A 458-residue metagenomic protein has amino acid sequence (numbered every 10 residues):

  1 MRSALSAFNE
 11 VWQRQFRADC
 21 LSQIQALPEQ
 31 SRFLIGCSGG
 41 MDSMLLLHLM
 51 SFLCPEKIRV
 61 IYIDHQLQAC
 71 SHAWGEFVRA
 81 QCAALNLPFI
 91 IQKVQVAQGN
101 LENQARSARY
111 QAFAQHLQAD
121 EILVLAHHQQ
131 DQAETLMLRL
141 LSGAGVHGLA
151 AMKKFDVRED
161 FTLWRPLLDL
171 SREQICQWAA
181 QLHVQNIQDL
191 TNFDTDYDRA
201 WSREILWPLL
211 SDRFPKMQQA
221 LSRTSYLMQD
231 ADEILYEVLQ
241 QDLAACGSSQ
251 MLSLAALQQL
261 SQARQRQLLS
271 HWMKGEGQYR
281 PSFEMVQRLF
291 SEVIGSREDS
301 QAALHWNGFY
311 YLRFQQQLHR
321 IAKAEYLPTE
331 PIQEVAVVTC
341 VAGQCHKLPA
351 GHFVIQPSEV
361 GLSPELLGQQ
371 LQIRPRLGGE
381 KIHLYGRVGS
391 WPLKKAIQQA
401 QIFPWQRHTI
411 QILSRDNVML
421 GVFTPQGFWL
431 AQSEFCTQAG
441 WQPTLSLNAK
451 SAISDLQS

Functional and structural regions predicted by a protein language model:
R2, F8, W12-G39, R59 (+5 more regions): AMP-forming adenylation/ATP pyrophosphatase catalytic core
R2-P208: Core alpha/beta nucleotide-donor-binding catalytic domains of modification enzymes
P88, P166, P208, P215 (+2 more regions): Proline-centered helix-kink/hinge sites
L101, M217-A220, S300-A302: Residue-level recognition of alpha-helical structural elements
W178, S202-L210, R264-G275: PAPS/PAP-binding and catalytic site of the sulfotransferase fold
L182, L209-R213, A231, G275-E276: Change "in soluble alpha/beta enzymes" to "in soluble alpha/beta proteins
N192-A200, Q218-Q229: Internal, active-site/partner-interface "lid" segment
I205, L209-L221: Conserved anion/nucleotide-ligand pocket segment
